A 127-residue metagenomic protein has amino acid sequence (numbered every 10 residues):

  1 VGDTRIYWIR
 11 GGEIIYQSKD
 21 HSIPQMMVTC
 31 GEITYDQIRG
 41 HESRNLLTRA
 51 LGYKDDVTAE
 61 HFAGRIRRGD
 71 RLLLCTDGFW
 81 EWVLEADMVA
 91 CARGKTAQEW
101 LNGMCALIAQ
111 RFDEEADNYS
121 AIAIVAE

Functional and structural regions predicted by a protein language model:
V1-R10, Y16: Conserved catalytic micro-motifs used in adenylation/nucleotidyl-transfer and phosphoryl/amide- and methyl-transfer
W8-G11, M26-T29, L84-E85: A short, polar/proline- and glycine-enriched secondary-structure boundary/capping micro-motif
G11, E32-I38, G94-E99: Short, glycine- and charge-enriched coil/turn segments that flank and shape catalytic ligand pockets
Q17-S18, H41, W82, E115: Non-catalytic, surface-exposed connector residues within folded enzymatic/regulatory domains
S18-R68: Conserved, helical-rich catalytic subdomain that frames metal- and/or nucleotide-binding sites in enzyme alpha/beta
R49-C75, F79-E127: C-terminal catalytic subdomain
